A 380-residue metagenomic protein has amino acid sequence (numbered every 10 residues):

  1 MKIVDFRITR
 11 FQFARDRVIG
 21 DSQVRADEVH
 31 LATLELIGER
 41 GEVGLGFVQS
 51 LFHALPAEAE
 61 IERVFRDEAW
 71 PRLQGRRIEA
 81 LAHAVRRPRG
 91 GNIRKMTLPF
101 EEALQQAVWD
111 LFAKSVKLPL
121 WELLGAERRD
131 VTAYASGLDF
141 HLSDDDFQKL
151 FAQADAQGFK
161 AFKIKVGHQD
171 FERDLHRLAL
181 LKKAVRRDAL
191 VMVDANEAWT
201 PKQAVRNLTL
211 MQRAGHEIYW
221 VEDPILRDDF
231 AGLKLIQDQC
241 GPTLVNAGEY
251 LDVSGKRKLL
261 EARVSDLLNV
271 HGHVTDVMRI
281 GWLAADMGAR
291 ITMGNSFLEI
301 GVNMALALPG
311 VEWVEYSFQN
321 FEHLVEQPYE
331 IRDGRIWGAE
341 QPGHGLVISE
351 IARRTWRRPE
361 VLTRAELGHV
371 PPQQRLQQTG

Functional and structural regions predicted by a protein language model:
M1-L45, Q49-A54, E322, R375-T379: Structured beta-strand/loop patches that form or line metal/cofactor-binding pockets in enzymes
I3, L34, G41, L104 (+8 more regions): Conserved, mostly hydrophobic/aromatic
D5, I37-S115, L376-Q378: Metal- or metallocofactor-binding catalytic centers and their adjacent structured scaffolds across diverse enzyme
F11-F13, S296-G380: Flexible C-terminal active-site loop/helix
M96-P99, A103-F140: Glycine-rich, aromatic-flanked loop segments that form ligand/cofactor-binding clefts across common enzyme folds
D130-D146, V166-G167, A195-P201, N246: Active-site mouth loops of central-metabolism enzymes
Q153-K165: Catalytic domains of carbohydrate-active enzymes, especially glycoside hydrolases
Q169-M293, M304, I331: Catalytic core of soluble alpha/beta enzymes
